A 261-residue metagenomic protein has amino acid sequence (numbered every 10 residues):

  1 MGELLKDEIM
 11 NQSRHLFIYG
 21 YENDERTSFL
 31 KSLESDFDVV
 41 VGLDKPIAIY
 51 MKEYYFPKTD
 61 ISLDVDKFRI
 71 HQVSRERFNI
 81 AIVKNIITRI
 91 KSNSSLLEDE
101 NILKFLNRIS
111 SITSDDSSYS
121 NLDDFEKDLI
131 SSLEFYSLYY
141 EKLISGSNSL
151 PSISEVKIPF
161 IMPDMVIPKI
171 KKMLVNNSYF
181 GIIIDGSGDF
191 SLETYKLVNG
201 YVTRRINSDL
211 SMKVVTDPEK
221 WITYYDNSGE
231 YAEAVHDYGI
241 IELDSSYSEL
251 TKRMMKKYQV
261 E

Functional and structural regions predicted by a protein language model:
M1-F68, Q72: Walker A/P-loop-proximal flanking segment of P-loop NTPase domains
E8, H15-D24, D64-E76, S152-V156 (+6 more regions): Short, charged/polar micro-motifs that form catalytic or ligand-binding hotspots
I9, S92, L96, K172-M173: Surface-exposed acidic, glycine-flexible loop patches that form ligand/cofactor-binding and adhesion interfaces
L33, F37, P159-I183, S187-E261: The catalytic "switch" region of P-loop NTPases
D38-P46, I87-D99, L192-E193, Y224: Short, solvent-exposed secondary-structure capping/transition elements
Y50-S95, V235-D237, D244: Coupling/switch segment of ABC-type P-loop NTPase heads
I80-S149: Coupling/switch/interface segments within P-loop NTPase motor domains and analogous charged loops in nucleic-acid
I144-P168: Short glycine-rich substrate-engagement loop in P-loop NTPases that contacts/grips substrate
